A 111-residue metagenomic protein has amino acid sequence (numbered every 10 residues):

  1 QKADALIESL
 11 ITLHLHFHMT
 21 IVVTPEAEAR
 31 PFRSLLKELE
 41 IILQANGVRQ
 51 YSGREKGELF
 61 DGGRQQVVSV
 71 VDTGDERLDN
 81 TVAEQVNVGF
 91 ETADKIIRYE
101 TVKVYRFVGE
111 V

Functional and structural regions predicted by a protein language model:
Q1-V111: Extended, amphipathic alpha-helical stalk segments that mediate dimerization and serve as stator/scaffold rods within
